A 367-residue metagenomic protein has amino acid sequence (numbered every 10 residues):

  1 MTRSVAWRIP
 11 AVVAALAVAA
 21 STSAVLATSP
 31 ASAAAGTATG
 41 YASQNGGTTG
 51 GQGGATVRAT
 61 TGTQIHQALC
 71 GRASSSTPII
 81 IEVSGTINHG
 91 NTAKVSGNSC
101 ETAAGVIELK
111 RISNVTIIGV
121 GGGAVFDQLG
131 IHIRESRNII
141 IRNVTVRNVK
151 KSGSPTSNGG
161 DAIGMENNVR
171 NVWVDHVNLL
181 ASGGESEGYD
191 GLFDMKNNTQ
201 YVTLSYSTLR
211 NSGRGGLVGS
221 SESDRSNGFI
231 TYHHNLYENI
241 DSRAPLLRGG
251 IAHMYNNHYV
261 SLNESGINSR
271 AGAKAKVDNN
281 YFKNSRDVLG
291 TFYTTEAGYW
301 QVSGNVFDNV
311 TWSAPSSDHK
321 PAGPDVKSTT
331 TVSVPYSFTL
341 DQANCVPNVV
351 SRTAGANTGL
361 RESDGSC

Functional and structural regions predicted by a protein language model:
M1-A33: Secretory targeting and sorting signals
A33-T48, R111, G359, S363-C367: Post-signal peptide N-terminal regions of Sec-secreted extracellular proteins
T37-E82: Acidic Gly/Asp/Thr-rich repetitive segments characteristic of extracellular carbohydrate-active and adhesion proteins
T63, T86-H89, G122-G123, V310-W312: Acidic glycine-/aspartate-rich tracts in secreted/extracellular proteins
H66-E82, G90-T116, A124-R142, N148-V169: Extracellular beta-strand-rich solenoid/capping regions of secreted or surface-exposed proteins that bind or remodel
I107-R111, L129-E135, G153-S154, D161-N168 (+6 more regions): Glycine-rich beta-solenoid repeat tracts in large extracellular/virion proteins
S113-G123, R137-K150, V169-G184, Y189-L192 (+5 more regions): Right-handed parallel beta-helix
L247-G249, N256-Y259, N263-C367: Extracellular beta-rich repeat passengers
